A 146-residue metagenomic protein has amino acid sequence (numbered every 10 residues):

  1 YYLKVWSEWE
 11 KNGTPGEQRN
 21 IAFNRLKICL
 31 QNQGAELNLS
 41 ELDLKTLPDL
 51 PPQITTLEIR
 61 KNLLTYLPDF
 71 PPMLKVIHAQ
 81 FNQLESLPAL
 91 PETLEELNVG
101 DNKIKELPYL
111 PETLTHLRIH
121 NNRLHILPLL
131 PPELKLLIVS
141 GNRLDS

Functional and structural regions predicted by a protein language model:
Y1-T56: N-terminal capping/linker segments that flank leucine-rich repeat
A35-L39, L57-I59, I77-A79, L97-V99 (+2 more regions): Conserved hydrophobic beta-strand positions in leucine-rich repeat
L47-L50, L67-F70, L87-L90, L107-L110 (+1 more regions): Canonical leucine-rich repeat
R60-N62, F70: Leucine-rich repeat
R118-H125, P132-S146: Leucine-rich repeat domain C-terminal region
